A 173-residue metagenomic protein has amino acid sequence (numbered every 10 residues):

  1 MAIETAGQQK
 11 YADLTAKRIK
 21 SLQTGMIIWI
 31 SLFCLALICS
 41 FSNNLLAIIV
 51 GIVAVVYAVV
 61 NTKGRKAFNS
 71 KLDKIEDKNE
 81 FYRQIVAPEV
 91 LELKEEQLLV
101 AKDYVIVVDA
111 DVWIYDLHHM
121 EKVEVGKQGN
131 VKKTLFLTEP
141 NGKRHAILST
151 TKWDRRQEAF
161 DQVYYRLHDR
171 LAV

Functional and structural regions predicted by a protein language model:
M1, I114-L117, R144: A generic structural signal for ordered secondary structure
M1-F41: N-terminal membrane-targeting/pre-transmembrane regions
A2-I3, K10-A12, S40-L99: Anionic N-terminal interaction surfaces
W29, A54-R65, T150-D154, L167: N-terminal non-globular leader segments, chiefly Sec-dependent signal peptides
L37-S42, V59, D111, T150: Short N-terminal micro-motifs specific to bacterial/archaeal maturation and metal-cluster initiation sites
E95-G129: Phosphoinositide-binding peripheral membrane targeting modules
E124-V173: Acidic, Ser/Thr- and proline-rich intrinsically disordered linker/docking segments of eukaryotic scaffolds
